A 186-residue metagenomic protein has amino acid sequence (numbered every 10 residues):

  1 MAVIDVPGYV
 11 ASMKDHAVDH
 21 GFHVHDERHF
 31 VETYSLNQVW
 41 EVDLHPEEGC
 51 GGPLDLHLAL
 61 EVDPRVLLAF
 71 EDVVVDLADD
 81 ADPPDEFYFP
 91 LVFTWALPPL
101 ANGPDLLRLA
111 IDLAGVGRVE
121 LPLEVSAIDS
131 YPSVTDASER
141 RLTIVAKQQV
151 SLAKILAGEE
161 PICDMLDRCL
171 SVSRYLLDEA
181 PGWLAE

Functional and structural regions predicted by a protein language model:
M1-D15, V31, P98: Terminal, regulation- and interaction-focused segments at domain boundaries
M13, D19-A78: N-terminal interaction modules that seed assembly of large macromolecular complexes
H29, L77-D82, I128-D136: Catalytic micro-motifs at enzyme active sites that drive phosphoryl/nucleotidyl and oxygen chemistry
N37-V39, G51-D55, E86-P90, A137-T143: A general secondary-structure signal for short beta-strands and their flanking turns/coil in non-transmembrane regions
L44-P46, W95-L97, A146-K154: Short beta-strand-to-loop capping motifs
P53-E120, E124: C-terminal basic regulatory modules in eukaryotic proteins
N102-E186: Glycine-rich, aromatic-bearing surface loops/beta-hairpins
